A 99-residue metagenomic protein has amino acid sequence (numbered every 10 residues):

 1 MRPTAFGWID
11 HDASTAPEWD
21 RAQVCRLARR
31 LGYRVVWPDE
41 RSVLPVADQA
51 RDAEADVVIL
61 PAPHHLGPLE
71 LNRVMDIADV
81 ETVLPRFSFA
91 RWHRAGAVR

Functional and structural regions predicted by a protein language model:
M1-R99: Short, structured surface patches at the beginning of a domain
